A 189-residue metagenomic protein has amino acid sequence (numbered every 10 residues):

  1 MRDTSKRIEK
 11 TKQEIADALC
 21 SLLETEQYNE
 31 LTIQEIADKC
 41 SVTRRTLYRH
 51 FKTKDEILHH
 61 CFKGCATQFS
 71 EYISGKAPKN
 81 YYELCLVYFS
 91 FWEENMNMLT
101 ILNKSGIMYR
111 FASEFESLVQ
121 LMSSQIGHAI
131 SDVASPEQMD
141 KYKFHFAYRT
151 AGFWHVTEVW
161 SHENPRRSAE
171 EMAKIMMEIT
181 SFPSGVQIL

Functional and structural regions predicted by a protein language model:
M1-K10, S184, I188-L189: N-terminal intrinsically disordered/low-complexity leader segments
E9-C20, E24, N29-I33, D38-S41 (+3 more regions): An amphipathic alpha-helix adjacent to DNA-recognition modules
D17, H60, G64, S117 (+6 more regions): Short, residue-level hotspots on alpha-helical faces of the histone-fold and other alpha-helical interaction modules
G64-F69, N95, L99, M122-I130 (+2 more regions): A short secondary-structure junction motif
I73-K76, L99-L102, I130-V133, W160-N164 (+1 more regions): Secondary-structure edge/capping motif, primarily at the C-terminal ends of alpha-helices and the immediately following
K79-H128: Helical hydrophobic small-molecule/effector-binding pocket
M108-A134, D140-H155, G185: Amphipathic alpha-helical packing segments from all-alpha helical-bundle domains
T150-A151, V159-L189: C-terminal peripheral helix-coil segments that are non-catalytic and often amphipathic
